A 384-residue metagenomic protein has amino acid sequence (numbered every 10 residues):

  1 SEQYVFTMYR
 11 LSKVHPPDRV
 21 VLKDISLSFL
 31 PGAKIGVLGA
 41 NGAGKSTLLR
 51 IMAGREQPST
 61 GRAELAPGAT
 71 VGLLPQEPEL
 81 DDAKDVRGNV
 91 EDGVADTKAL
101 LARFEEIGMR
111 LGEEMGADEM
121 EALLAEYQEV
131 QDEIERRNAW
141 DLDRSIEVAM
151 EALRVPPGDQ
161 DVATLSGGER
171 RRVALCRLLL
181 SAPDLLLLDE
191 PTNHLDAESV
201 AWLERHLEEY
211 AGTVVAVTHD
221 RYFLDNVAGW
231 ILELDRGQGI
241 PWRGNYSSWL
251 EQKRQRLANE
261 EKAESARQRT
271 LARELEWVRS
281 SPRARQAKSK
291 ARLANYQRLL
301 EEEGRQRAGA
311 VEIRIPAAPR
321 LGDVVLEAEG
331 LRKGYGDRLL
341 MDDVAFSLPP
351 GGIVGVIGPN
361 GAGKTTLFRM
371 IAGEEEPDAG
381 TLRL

Functional and structural regions predicted by a protein language model:
S1-S265, G309, I315-L384: ABC ATP-binding cassette signature C-motif
Q131-D132, S281-A284, A291-A294, E312-A318: Alpha-helical segments in transporter systems
Q252-N295, L299-Q306: Intracellular alpha-helical coupling/juxtamembrane segments of multi-pass membrane proteins
